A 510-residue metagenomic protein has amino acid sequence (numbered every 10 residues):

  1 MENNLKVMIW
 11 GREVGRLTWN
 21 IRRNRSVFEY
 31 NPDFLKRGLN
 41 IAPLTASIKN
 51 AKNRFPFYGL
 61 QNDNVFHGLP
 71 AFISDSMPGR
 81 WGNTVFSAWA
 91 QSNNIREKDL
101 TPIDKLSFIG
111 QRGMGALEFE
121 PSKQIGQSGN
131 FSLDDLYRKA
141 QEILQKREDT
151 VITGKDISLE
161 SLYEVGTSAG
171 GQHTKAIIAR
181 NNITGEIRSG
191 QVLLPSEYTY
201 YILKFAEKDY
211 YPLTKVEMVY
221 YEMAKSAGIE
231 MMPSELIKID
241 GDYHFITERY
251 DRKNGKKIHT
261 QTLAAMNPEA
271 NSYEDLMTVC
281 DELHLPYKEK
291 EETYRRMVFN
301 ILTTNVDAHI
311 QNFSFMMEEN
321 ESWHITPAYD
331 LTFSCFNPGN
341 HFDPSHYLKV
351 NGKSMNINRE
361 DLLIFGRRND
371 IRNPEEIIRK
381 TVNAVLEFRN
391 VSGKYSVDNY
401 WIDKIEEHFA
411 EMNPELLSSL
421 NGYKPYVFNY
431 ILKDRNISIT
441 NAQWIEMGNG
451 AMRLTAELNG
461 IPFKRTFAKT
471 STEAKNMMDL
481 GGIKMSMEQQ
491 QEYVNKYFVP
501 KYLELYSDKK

Functional and structural regions predicted by a protein language model:
M1, Q172, S438, G448-G450: Residues that act as N-cap/strand-start positions at coil-to-secondary-structure junctions
M1-I310, S314-V427: Phosphate/dinucleotide-binding and metal-coordinating scaffold of catalytic cores in nucleotide-dependent enzymes
W10, K433-R435, E457-I461: Short strand-coil-strand connectors
Q61-S87, S92, S471-K510: Acidic, low-complexity intrinsically disordered segments
E235-I237, A442-I445: Short, solvent-exposed loop/turn elements at beta->coil junctions and helix N-caps that rim active or binding pockets
G366, A442, G448-A456, Y502: Small side chains
Y423-W444: Negatively charged, low-complexity tracts enriched in Asp/Glu with abundant Ser/Thr
M447-M487: Acidic, low-complexity, intrinsically disordered interaction modules
